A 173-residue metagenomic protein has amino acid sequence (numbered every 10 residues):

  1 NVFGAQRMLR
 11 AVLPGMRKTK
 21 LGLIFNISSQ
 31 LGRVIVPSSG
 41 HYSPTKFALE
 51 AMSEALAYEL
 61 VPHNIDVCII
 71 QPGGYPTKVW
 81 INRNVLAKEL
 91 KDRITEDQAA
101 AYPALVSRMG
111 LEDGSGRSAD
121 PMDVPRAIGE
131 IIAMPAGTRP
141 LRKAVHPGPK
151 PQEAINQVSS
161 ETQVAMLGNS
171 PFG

Functional and structural regions predicted by a protein language model:
L9, T45: Active-site helix of classical SDR
P14, Y58-E59: Alpha-helical segment proximal to the catalytic Tyr-Lys
M16-T19: Helix-to-beta-strand junctions that scaffold the AdoMet/dcAdoMet cofactor pocket in Class I SAM-dependent enzymes
S29: Residue(s) in the substrate-gating loop at a strand-loop-helix junction that position the organic substrate next
I35-S43, A55: Active-site loop-to-helix junction immediately N-terminal to the catalytic Tyr of the SDR YXXXK motif in Rossmann-fold
I65-D113: C-terminal beta-strand-loop-alpha-helix "lid" module of Rossmann-like NAD(P)-dependent dehydrogenases
V67, M109-I155: Core catalytic loop region at the nicotinamide-binding pocket of NAD(P)H-dependent oxidoreductases
